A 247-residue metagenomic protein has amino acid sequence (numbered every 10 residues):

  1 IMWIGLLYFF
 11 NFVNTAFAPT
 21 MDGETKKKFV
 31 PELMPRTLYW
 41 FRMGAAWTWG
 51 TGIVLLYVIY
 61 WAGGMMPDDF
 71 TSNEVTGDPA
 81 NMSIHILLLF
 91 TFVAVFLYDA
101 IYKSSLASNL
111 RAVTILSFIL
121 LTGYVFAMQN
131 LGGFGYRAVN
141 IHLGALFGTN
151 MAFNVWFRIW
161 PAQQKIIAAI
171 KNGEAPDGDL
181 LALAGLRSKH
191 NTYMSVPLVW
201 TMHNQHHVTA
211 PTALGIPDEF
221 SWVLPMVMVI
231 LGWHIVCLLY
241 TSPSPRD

Functional and structural regions predicted by a protein language model:
I1-I4, S83-F90, R137-N154, P225: Alpha-helical transmembrane segments
G5-P19, W156-A169: Membrane-water interface of transmembrane alpha-helices
F17-F29, Q164-L181: Juxtamembrane inter-helical linkers in multi-pass membrane proteins
P19-T25, E32-L110: Membrane-interface helix-loop-helix modules in multi-pass inner-membrane proteins
A45, W49-G64, Q129, S195-T212: Alpha-helical transmembrane segments and their membrane-interface junctions in multi-pass membrane proteins
A107-G148: Long, highly hydrophobic alpha-helical transmembrane signal-anchor segments
H207-P225: Extracellular/periplasmic helix-loop-helix junctions in multi-pass membrane proteins
Y240-D247: Conserved small/polar residues in nucleotide/adenosyl-binding loops
